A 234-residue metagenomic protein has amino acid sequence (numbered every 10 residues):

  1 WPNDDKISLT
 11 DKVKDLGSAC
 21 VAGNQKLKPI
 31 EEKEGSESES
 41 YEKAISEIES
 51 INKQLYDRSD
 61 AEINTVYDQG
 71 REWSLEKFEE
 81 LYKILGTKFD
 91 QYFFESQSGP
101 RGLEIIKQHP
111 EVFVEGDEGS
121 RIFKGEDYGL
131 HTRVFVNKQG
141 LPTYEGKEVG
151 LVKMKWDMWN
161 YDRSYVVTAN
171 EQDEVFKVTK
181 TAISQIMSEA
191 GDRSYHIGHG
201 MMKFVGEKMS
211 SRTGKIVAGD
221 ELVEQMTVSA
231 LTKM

Functional and structural regions predicted by a protein language model:
W1-M234: NTP-dependent nucleotidyl-transfer catalytic core
